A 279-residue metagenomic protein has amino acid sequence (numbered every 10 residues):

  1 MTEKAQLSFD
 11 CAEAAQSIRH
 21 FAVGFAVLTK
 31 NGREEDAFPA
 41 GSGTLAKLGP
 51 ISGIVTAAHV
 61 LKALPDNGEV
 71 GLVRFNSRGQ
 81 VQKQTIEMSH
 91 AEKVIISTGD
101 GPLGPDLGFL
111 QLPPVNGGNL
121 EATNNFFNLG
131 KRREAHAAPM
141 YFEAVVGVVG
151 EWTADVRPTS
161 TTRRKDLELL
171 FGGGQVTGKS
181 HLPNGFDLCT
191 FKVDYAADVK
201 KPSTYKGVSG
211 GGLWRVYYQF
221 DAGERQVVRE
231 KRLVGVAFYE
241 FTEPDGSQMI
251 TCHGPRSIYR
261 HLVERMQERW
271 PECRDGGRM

Functional and structural regions predicted by a protein language model:
M1-S8: N-terminal leader/pro-regions and domain N-caps
S8-V94, T98-V115, G212, V216 (+3 more regions): Catalytic histidine site
G43, L169-P183: Small-residue (G/S/T/A) turn/hinge positions that recur once per unit in extracellular repeat modules
G104-A122, P139-A144: Internal, conserved structured core segments that host functional sites
F127-Q175: Short glycine/Trp-rich loop-beta-loop segment that forms part of the substrate-binding cleft
L182-K201: A conserved mid-domain beta-alpha-beta active-site/ligand-binding segment of alpha/beta enzyme cores
V199-R232: Catalytic nucleophile loop of clan PA
R229-M279: C-terminal cap/linker of serine protease catalytic domains
